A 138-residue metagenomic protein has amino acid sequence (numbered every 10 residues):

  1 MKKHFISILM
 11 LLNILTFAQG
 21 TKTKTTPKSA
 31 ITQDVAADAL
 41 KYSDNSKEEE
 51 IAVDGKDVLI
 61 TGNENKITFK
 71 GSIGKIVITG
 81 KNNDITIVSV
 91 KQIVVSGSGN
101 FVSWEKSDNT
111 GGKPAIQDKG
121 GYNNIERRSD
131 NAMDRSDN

Functional and structural regions predicted by a protein language model:
M1-K22: Bacterial Sec-dependent N-terminal signal peptides
H4-F5, L15, T26, G80 (+1 more regions): Residue-level detector of intrinsically disordered/flexible regions characterized by low predicted structural confidence
G20-K24, A132-N138: Short acidic DE-rich linear segments
K24-A30: Terminal domain-start segments
A30-T32, A36-R135: Extended, compositionally simple hydrophobic/Ser/Thr-rich segments that build repetitive fibrous architectures
